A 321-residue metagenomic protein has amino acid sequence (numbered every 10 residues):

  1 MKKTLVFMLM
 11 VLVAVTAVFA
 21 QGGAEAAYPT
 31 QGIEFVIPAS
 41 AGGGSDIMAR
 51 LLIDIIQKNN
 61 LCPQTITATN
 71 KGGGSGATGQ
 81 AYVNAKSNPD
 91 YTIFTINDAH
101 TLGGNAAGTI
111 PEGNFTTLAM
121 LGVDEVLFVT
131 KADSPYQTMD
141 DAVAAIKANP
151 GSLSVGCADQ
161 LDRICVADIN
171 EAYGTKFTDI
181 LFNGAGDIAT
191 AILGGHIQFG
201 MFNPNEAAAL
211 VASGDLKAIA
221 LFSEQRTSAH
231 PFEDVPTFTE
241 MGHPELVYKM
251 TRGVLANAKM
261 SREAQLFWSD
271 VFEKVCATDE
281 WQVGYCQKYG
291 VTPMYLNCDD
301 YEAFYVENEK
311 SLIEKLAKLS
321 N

Functional and structural regions predicted by a protein language model:
M1-Q31, S320-N321: Short, low-complexity disordered leader/linker segments with a strong preference for bacterial N-terminal type II
G22, I33, G42, A68 (+10 more regions): Residue-level signal for nonpolar/aromatic packing positions in well-ordered secondary structure
G22-N114, D162, T175-Q198, N203 (+3 more regions): N-terminal (or domain-start) structured segment
T30-G32, R262-N321: An extracytoplasmic/periplasmic, membrane-proximal ligand-sensing/linker region
A41, A99-L102, S134-P135, Q160-I164 (+3 more regions): Solvent-exposed loop/turn segments at secondary-structure junctions within structured extracellular/periplasmic domains
Y82-T92, G104-D187, F238, T251-Y285: Hinge/capping helix and adjacent helix->loop/strand transition within the periplasmic-binding protein
S152-V235: Ligand-binding pocket segment of bilobal, Venus flytrap-like solute-binding proteins
A207-A277, E307-K310: C-terminal lobe and pocket-closing loops of periplasmic/extracytoplasmic Venus-flytrap solute-binding proteins
